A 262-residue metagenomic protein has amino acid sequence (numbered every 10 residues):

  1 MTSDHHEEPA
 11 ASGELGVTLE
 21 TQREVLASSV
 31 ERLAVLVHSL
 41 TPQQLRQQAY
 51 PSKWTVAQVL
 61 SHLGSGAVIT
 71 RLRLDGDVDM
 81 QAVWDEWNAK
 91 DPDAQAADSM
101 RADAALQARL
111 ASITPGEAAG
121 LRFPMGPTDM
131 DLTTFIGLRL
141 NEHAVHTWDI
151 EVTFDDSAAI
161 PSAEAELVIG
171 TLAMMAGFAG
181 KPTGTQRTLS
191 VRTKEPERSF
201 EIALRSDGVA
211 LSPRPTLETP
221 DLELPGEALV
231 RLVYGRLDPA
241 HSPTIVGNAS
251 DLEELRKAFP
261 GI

Functional and structural regions predicted by a protein language model:
T2-T21, G66-L121, S157-P161: Short, helix-capping/interhelical loops that line the mouth of catalytic, cofactor-, or ligand-binding pockets
G13-A57, S61: An N-terminal domain-cap segment
Q22-S29, Q95-D98, A102, F135-R139 (+1 more regions): Amphipathic alpha-helix face/heptad-repeat signature
A27-V30, A67, D103, L110 (+2 more regions): Hydrophobic faces of stable alpha-helices that mediate helix-helix packing
H38-A49, Q107-F135: Acidic interhelical loop/turn segments
Q44-A82, G126-K181, L229: Short, contiguous alpha-helical
D156-R214: Hydrophobic protein-protein interaction segments
P215-I262: C-terminal interaction segments
